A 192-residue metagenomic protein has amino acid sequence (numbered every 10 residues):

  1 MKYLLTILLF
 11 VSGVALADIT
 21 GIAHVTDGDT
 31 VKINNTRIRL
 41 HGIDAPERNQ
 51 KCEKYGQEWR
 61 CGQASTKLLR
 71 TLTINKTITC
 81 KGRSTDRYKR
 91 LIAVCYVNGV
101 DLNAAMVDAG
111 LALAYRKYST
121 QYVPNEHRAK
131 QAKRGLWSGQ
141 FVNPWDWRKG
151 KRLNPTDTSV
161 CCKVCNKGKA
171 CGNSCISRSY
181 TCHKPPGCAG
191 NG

Functional and structural regions predicted by a protein language model:
M1-L4: Positively charged n-region of N-terminal signal peptides that target proteins for export
V11-G192: Small beta-barrel nucleic-acid-binding modules, primarily SNase/OB-fold domains and secondarily Tudor-like barrels
